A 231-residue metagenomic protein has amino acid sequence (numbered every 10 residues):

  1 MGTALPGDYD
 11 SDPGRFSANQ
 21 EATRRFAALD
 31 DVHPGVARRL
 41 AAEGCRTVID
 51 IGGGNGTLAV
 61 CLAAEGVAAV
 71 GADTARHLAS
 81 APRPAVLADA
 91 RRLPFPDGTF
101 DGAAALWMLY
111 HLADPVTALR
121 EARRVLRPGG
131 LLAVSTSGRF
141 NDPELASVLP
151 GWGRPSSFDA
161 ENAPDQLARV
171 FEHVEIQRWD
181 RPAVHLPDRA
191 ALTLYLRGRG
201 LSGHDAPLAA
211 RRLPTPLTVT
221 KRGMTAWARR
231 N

Functional and structural regions predicted by a protein language model:
M1-E43, T57: Conserved class I S-adenosyl-L-methionine
L29, P155, D165-N231: Conserved Class I S-adenosyl-L-methionine
C45, F100-D101: Local beta-strand N-terminus motif with an aromatic residue
T47-R92: Class I SAM-dependent methyltransferase SAM/SAH-binding core
A104: A conserved beta-strand element that flanks and buttresses the S-adenosyl-L-methionine
W107-M108: Short catalytic micro-motifs in class I SAM-dependent methyltransferases
V116-P128: A short glycine-rich, Lys/Arg-flanked "PGG" loop and its adjoining helix->strand segment in the class I
L131-F158: Conserved class I S-adenosyl-L-methionine
